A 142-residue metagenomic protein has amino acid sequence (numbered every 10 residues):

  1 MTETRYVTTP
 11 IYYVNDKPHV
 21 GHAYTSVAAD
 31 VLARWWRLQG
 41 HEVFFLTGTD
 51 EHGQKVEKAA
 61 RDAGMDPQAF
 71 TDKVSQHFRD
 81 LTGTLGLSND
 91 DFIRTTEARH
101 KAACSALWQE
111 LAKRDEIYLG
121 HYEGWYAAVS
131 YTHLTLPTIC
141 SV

Functional and structural regions predicted by a protein language model:
T2-V74, D91-Q109: N-terminal catalytic cores of NTP/NDP-binding nucleotidyl/phosphoryl-transfer enzymes
E42, S88, I117: Residue-level detector of anion-binding/catalytic polar loops
F78-S88: A glycine-rich helix N-cap at a beta->alpha junction
A112: Basic phosphate/pyrophosphate-binding loop/patch that engages nucleotide-derived ligands
E116-E123: Short, flexible, mixed-charge glycine/proline-rich loop motifs that serve as phosphate/nucleic-acid-contacting
A127: Short cysteine-rich clusters marking metal-coordination/redox-active sites
T132-T138: Conserved small/polar residues in nucleotide/adenosyl-binding loops
